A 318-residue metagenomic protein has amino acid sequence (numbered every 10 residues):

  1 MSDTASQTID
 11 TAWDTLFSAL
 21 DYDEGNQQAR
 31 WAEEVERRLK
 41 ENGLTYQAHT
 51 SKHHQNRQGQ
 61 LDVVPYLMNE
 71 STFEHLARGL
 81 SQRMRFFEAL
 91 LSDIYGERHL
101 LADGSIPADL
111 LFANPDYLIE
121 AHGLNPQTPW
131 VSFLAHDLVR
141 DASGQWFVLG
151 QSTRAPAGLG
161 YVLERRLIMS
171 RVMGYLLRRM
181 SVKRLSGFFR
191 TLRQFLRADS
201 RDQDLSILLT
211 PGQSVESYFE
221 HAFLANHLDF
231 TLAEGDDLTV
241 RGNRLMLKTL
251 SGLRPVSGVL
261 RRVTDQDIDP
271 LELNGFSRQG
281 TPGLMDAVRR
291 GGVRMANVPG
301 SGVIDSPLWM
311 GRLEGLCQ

Functional and structural regions predicted by a protein language model:
M1-Q318: Preference for protein termini
